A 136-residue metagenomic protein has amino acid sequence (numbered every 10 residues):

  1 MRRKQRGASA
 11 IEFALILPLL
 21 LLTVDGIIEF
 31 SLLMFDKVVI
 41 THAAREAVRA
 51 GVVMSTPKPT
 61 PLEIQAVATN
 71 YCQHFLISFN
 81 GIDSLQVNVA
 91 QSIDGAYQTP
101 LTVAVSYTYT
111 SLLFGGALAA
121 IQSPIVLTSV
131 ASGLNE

Functional and structural regions predicted by a protein language model:
M1-T69: Alpha-helical assembly-interface signal, strongest on the long, hydrophobic N-terminal helix that forms
R49-E136: Short, conserved structural patches
